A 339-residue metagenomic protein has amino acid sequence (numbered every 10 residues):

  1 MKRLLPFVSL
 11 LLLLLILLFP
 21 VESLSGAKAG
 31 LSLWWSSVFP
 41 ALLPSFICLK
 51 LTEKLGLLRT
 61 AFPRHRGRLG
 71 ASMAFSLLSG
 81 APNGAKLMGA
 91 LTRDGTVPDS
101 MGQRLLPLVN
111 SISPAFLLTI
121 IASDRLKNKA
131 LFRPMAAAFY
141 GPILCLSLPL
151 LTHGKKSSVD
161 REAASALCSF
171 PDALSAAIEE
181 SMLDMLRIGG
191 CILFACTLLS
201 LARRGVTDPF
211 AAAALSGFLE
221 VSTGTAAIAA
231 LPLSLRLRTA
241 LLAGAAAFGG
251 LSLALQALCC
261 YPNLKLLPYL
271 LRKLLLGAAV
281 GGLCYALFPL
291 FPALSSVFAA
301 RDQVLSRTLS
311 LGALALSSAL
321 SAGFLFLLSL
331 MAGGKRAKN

Functional and structural regions predicted by a protein language model:
K2-F62, S181: N-terminal signal-anchor module of multipass membrane proteins
L17-K28, E53-L58, T119-K129, L199-D208 (+4 more regions): Transmembrane helix-loop junctions in multi-pass membrane proteins
L24-K28, A90-T96, A166-M182: Cytosolic juxtamembrane amphipathic/interface segments immediately preceding and feeding into a transmembrane helix
S37-L49, F116, I143, D184-S200 (+1 more regions): Hydrophobic alpha-helical transmembrane segments in multi-pass membrane proteins
R64-L126, L215-L231, L235-Y261, L274: Alpha-helical membrane segments and immediately flanking helix-loop junctions that form or couple to the substrate/ion
G95-P98, R104, P114-T119, Y140-L144 (+1 more regions): C-terminal transmembrane helix pair
G154-E179, L294-L311, S329-N339: Intrinsically disordered, low-complexity non-transmembrane regions of multi-pass membrane transporters
L174, I178-A246: Transmembrane helical segments that form the transport core of multi-pass membrane transport proteins
